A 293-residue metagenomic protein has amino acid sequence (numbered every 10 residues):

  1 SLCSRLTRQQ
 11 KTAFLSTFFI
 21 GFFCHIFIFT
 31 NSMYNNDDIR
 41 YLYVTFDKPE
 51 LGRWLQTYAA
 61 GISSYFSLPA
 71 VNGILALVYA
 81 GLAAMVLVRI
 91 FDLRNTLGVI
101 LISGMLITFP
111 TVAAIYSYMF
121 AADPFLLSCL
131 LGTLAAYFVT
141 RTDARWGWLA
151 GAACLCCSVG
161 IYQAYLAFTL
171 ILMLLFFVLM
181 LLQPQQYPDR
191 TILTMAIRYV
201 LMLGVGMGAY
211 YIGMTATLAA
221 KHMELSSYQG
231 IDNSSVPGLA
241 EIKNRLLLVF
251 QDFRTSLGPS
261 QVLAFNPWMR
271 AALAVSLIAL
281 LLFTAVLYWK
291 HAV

Functional and structural regions predicted by a protein language model:
L6-Y34, G204-L218: Transmembrane signal-anchor helices characteristic of membrane glycosylation enzymes that use polyprenol
F46-Y79: Short hydrophobic/aromatic helix or loop-helix immediately within or flanking a transmembrane segment in polytopic
P49, R53, A76-V78, L97-T140 (+2 more regions): Membrane-interface micro-motifs in multi-pass membrane enzymes
I74-V99, L134-F138, L281-L287: Transmembrane-helix motifs of polytopic, lipid-linked glycan transferases
G132-W148, L182-Y187: Membrane-interface transmembrane helices that cradle and orient dolichyl/undecaprenyl
G147-Q163, F168, L174: Membrane-interface alpha helices of multi-pass inner-membrane proteins
T169-G204: Perimembrane helix-loop-helix junctions
Q251-A292: Hydrophobic, aromatic-rich transmembrane alpha-helices and their immediate juxtamembrane boundary segments
